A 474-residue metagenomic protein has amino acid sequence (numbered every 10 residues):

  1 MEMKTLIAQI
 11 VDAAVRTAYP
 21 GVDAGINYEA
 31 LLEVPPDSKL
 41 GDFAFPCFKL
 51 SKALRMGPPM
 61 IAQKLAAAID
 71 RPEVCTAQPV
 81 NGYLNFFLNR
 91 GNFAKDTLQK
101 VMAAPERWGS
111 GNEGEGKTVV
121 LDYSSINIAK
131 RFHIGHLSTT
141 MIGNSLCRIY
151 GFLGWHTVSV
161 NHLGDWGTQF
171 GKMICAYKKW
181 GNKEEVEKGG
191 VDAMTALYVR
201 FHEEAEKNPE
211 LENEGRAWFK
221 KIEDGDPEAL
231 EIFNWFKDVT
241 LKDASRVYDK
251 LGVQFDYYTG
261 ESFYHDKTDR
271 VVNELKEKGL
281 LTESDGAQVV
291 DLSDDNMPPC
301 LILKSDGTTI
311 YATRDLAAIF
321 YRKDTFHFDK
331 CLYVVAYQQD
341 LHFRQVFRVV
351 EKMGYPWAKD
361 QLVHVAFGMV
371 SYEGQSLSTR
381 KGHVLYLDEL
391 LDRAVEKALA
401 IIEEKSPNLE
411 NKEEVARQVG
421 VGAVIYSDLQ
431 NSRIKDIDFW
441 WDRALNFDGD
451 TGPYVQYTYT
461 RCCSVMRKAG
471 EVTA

Functional and structural regions predicted by a protein language model:
M1-E2: N-terminal presequence-like segments and adjacent domain-start helices
L6, R16-Y19, G25-K49, A53-A474: NTP-dependent nucleotidyl-transfer catalytic core
A8-D12: Non-catalytic accessory regions of SAM-dependent methyltransferases
